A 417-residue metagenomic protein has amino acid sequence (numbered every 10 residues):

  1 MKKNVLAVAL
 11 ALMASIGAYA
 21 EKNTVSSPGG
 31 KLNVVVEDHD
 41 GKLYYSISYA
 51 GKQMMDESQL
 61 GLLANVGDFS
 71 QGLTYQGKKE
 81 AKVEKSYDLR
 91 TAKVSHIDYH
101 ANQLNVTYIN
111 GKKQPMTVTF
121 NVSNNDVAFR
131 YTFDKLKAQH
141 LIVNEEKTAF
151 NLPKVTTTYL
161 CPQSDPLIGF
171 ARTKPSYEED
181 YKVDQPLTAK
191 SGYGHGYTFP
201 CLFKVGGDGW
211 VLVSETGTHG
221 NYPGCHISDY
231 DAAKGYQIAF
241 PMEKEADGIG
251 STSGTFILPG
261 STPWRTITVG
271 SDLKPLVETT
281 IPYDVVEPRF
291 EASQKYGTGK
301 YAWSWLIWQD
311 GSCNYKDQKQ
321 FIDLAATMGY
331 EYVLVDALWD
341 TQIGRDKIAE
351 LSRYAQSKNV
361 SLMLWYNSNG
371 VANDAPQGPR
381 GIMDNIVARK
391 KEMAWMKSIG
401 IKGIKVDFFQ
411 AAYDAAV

Functional and structural regions predicted by a protein language model:
M1-K22: Bacterial Sec-dependent N-terminal signal peptides
K22-E278: N-terminal accessory beta-strand-rich subdomains and adjacent acidic, glycine-rich linkers that precede catalytic cores
V122, F256-I257, S312-K316, Q342-D346 (+1 more regions): Soluble non-cytosolic domains of exported or imported proteins
Y131, A325, D407: Conserved, mostly hydrophobic/aromatic
K147, P200-L202, I322, S352 (+1 more regions): Short amphipathic alpha-helical segments and helix-helix/interface helices
S253, I257-Y332: An acidic-aromatic substrate-binding cleft motif
D336-V417: Aromatic- and carboxylate-enriched substrate-binding clefts and catalytic-loop regions of carbohydrate-active enzymes
